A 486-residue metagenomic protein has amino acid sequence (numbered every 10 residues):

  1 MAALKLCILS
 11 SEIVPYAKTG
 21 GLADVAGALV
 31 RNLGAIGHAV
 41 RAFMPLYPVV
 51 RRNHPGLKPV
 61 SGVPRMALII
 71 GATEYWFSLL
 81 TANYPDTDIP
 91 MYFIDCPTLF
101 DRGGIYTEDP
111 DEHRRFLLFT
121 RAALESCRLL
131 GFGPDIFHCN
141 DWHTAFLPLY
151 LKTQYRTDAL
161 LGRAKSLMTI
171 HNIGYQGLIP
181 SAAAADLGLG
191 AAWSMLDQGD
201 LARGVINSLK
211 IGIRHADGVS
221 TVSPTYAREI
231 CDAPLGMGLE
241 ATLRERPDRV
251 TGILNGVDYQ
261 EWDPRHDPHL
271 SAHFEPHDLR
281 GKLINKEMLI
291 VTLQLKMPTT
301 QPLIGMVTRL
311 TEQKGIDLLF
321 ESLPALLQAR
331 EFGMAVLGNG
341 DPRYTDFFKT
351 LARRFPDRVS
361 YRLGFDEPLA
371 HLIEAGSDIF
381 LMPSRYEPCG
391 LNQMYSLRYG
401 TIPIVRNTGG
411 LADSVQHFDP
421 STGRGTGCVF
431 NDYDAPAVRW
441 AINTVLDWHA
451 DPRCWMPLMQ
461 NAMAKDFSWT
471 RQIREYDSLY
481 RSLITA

Functional and structural regions predicted by a protein language model:
M1-A486: Catalytic cores of nucleotide-sugar-dependent glycosyltransferases that transfer UDP/GDP/TDP-activated
